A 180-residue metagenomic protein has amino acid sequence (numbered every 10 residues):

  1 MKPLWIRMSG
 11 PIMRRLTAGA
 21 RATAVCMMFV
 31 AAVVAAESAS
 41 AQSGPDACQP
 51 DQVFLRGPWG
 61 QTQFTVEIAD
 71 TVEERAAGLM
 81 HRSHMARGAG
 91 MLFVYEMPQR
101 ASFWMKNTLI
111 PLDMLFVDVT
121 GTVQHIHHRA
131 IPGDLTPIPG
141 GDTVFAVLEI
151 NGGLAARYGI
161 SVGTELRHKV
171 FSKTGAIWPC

Functional and structural regions predicted by a protein language model:
M1-T17: N-terminal secretory signal peptides that target proteins for export/translocation
I6-S9, V25, A41: Short amphipathic alpha-helical "recognition" segments used for binding
R21-A35: Bacterial N-terminal signal peptides
A35-S43: Boundary at the C-terminal end of the N-terminal hydrophobic targeting segment
Q42-C180: Compact, glycine-rich, soluble single-domain proteins
